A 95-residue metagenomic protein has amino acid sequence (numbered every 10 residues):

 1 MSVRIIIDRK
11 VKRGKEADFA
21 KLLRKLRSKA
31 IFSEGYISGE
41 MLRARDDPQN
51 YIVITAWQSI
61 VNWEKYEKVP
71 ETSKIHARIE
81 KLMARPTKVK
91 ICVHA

Functional and structural regions predicted by a protein language model:
M1-V3, G35, Q49, R85: Residue-level signal for beta-strand positions within conserved beta-sheet cores that form or flank
V3-R9, E40-E67: Short, well-ordered beta-strand segments in beta-rich or mixed alpha/beta enzyme and ligand-binding folds
I5-I7, V11, I79, V89: Hydrophobic aliphatic residue packing
K10-F19: Short, surface-exposed ligand-recognition loops at beta-strand->loop->(often short) alpha-helix junctions that present
K29-S38, A56-K90: An amphipathic, aromatic/His-enriched active-site/gating alpha helix that lines ligand/cofactor pockets
I91-A95: Short hydrophobic/aromatic patches at helix-to-coil boundaries
